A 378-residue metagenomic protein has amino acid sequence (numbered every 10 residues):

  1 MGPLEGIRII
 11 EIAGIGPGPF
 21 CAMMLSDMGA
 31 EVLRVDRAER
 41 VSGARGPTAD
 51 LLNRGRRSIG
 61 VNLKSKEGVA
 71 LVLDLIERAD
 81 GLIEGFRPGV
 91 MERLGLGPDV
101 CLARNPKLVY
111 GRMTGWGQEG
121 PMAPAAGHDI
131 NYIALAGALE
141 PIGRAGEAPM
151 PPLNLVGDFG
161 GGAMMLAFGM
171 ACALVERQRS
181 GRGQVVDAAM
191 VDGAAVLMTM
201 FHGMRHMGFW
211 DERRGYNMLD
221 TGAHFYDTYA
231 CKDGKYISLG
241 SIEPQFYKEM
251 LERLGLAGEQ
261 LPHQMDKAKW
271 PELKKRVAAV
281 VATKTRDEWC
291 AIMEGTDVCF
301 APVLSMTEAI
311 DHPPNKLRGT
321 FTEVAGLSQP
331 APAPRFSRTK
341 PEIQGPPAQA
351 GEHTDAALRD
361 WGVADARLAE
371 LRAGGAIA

Functional and structural regions predicted by a protein language model:
M1-G169, A173-R179, Q349, D355-A378: N-terminal helix-loop segment corresponding to the beta1-alpha1 unit of nucleotide/adenylate-binding folds
M1-R8, R213-G215, A230-K232, E308-A378: Terminal low-complexity tails and localization/encapsulation signals of metabolic enzymes
W116-G117, M190-A195, D233-K235, S241-F246 (+1 more regions): Glycine-rich beta-alpha junction loops
Q118, G146-G157, Q178-A194, G215-T221 (+1 more regions): Conserved Rossmann-fold dehydrogenase catalytic segment
A136, G162-G183, V196-M207, L251-G258: Oxidoreductase and adenylate-handling cofactor-binding alpha/beta cores
A148-G157, A230-K235, T339: Flexible glycine/proline-enriched surface loops and loop-helix/loop-strand junctions
H224-T296, F300: Aromatic-enriched alpha-helical interface/lid elements that frame and gate functional surfaces
E294-N315: Conserved PLP cofactor-binding pocket of PLP-dependent enzymes
